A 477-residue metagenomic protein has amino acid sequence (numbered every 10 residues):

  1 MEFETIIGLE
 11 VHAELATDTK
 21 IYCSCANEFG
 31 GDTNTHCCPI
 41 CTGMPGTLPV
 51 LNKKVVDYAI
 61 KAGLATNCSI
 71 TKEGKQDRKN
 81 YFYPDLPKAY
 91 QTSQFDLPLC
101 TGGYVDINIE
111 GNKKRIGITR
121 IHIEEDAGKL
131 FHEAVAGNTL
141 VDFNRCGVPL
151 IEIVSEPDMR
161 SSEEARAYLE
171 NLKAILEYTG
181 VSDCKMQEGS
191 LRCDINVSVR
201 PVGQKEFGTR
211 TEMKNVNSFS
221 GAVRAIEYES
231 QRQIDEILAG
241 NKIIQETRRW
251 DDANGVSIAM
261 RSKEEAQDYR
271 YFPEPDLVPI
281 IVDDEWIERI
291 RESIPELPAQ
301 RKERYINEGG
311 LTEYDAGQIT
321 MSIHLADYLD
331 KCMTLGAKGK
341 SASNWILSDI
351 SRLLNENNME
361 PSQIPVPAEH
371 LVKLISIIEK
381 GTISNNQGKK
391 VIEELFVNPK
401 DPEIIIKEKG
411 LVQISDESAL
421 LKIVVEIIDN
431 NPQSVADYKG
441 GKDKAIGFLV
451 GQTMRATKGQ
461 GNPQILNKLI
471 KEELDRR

Functional and structural regions predicted by a protein language model:
M1, G310-L311, M333-A342, T382-I383 (+1 more regions): Structural motif
M1-E296, E313, T334-K338, S348 (+1 more regions): Basic, nucleic-acid-interacting segments
A16, N196, Q231, A326 (+7 more regions): Amphipathic alpha-helical core segments of compact helical bundles
G189-P201, I306-D330, G339-N357, E369 (+2 more regions): Core structural elements
K302-I306, D330-T334, S351, V372-E379 (+2 more regions): Amphipathic alpha-helical segments within well-ordered protein domains
L335-G336, A342, I350-P365, K373-I378 (+1 more regions): M16/insulysin-pitrilysin zinc metalloprotease superfamily fold
S362-V372, S376, N385-R455: Strongly charged, low-complexity linkers/loops
D443-R477: Short, amphipathic C-terminal "tail helix"
